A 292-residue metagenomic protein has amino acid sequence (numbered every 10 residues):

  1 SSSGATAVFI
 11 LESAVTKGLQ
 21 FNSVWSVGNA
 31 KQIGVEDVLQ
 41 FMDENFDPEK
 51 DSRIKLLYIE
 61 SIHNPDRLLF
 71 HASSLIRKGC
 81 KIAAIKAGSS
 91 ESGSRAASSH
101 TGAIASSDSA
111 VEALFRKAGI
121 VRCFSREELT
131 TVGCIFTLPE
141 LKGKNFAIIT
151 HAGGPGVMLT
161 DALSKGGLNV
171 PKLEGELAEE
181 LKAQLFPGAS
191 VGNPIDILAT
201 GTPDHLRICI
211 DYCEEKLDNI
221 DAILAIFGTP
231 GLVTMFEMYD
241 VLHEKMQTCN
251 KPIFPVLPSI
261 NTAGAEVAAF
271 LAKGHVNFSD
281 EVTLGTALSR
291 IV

Functional and structural regions predicted by a protein language model:
S1-V292: Catalytic-core regions of core metabolic enzymes, especially those transforming organic acids/acyl-group intermediates
